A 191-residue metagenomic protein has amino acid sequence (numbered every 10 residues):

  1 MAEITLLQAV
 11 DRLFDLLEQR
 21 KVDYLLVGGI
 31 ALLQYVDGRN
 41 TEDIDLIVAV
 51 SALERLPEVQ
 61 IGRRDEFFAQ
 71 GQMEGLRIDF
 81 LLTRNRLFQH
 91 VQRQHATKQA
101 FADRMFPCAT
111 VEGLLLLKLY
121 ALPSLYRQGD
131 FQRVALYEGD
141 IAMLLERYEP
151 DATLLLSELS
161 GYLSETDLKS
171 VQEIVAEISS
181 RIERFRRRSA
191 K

Functional and structural regions predicted by a protein language model:
M1-K191: Compositionally biased terminal segments of proteins
